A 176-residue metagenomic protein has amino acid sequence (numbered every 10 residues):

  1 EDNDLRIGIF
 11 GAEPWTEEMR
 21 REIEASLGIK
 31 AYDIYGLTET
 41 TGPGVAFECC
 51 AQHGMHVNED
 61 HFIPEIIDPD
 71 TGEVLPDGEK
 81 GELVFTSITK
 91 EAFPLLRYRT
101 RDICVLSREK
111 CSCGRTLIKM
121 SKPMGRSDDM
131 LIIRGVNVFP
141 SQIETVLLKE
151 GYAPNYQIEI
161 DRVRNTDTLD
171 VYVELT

Functional and structural regions predicted by a protein language model:
E1-T176: Active-site glycine/GP-rich loop and adjacent strand/helix microenvironment that borders small-molecule binding pockets
